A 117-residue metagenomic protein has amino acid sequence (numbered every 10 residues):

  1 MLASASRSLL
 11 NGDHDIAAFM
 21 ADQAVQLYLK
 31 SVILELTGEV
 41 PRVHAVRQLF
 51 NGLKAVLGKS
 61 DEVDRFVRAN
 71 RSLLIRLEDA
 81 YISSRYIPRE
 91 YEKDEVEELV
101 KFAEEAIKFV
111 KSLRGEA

Functional and structural regions predicted by a protein language model:
M1-A117: Terminal alpha-helical segments
